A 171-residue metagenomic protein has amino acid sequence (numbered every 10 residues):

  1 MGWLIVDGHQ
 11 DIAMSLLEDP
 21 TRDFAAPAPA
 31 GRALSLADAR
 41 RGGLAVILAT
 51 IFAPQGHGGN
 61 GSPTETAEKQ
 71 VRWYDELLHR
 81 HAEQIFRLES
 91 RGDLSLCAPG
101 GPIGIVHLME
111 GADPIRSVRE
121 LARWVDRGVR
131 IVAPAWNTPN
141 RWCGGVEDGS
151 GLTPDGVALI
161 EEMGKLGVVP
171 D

Functional and structural regions predicted by a protein language model:
M1-P154: N-terminal hydrophobic targeting/anchoring segments and the immediately downstream early-domain regions of hydrolases
I85-R87, V168-D171: Catalytic beta/alpha-barrel core
L159-L166: N-terminal secretory/targeting leader peptides
